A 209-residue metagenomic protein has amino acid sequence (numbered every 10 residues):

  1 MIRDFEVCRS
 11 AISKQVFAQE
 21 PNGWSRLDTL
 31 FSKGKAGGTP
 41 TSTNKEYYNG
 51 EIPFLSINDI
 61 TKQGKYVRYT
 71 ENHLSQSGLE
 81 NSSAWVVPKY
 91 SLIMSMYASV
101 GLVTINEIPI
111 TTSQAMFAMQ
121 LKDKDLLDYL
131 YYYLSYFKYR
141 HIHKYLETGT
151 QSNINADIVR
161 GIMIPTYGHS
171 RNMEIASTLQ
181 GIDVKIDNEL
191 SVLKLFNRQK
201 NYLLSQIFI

Functional and structural regions predicted by a protein language model:
M1-V7, N22, R160-L204: Amphipathic alpha-helical segments
D4-G38, P53-F54, G161, L193: Non-catalytic DNA-recognition/assembly elements of restriction-modification systems
G23-Q63, E80-S83, N155: Low-complexity, Lys/Gly-biased intrinsically disordered segments
L27-F31, T61-Y69, K89, I105-P109 (+1 more regions): Basic, amphipathic alpha-helical recognition segments used for DNA target recognition
T70-G78: Short, structured beta-strand/loop micro-motifs enriched in basic residues and often containing a Trp
M94-S95, G181: A generic structural signal for residues embedded in beta-strands
S99-L102: Short, charged beta-turn/beta-strand-edge "cap" motif at the junction between a beta-strand and an adjacent loop
Q206-I209: Short hydrophobic/aromatic patches at helix-to-coil boundaries
